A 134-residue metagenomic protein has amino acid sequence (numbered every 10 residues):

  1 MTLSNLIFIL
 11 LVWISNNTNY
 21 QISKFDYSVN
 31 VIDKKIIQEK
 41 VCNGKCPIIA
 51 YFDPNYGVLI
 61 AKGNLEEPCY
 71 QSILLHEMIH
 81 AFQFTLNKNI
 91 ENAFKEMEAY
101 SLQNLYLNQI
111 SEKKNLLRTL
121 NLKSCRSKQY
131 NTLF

Functional and structural regions predicted by a protein language model:
T2-L59, G63, E67, E112 (+1 more regions): Auxiliary, metal-adjacent structural segments of Zn-dependent hydrolase domains
S4, N64-C69, I73, N89-F94: Soluble non-cytosolic domains of exported or imported proteins
L11, S15, Q71, L75 (+2 more regions): Non-transmembrane alpha-helical segments in soluble domains of secreted/periplasmic/extracellular proteins
S72-T85: Active-site recognition of the HExxH zinc-binding catalytic motif
F84-K88, N104: Short, function-defining helix-loop hinge/capping sites that tune catalysis or transport
N92-R126: Post-HExxH zinc-binding segment in Zn-dependent metallohydrolases
T132-F134: Short, solvent-exposed mixed-charge patches
